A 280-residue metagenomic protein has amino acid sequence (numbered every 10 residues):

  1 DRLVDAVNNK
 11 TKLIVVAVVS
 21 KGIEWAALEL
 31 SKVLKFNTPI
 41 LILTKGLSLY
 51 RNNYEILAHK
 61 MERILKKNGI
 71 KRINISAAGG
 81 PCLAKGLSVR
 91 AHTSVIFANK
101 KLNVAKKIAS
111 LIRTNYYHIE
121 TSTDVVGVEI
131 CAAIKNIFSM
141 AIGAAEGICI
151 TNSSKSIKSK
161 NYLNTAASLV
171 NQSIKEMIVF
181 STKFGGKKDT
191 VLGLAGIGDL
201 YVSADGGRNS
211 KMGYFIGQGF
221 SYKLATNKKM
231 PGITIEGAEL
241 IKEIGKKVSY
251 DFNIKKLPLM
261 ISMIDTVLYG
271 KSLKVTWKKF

Functional and structural regions predicted by a protein language model:
D1-R90, I108: Rossmann-like NAD(P)(H) cofactor-binding subdomain of soluble oxidoreductases
S20-E24, I119-V125, M263: Glycine-rich anion/phosphate-binding loops
V33, K67-N74, H92-D189: Internal alpha-helical scaffold of NAD(P)-dependent oxidoreductase catalytic cores
L47, G79-L83, K101, T123-V128 (+4 more regions): Glycine-rich beta-alpha junction loops
M61-L65, S181, V248: Conserved hydrophobic residues forming the short capping helix/wall of the S-adenosyl-L-methionine
K135, I142-E146, I150, K160-N161 (+2 more regions): NAD(P)-dependent Rossmann-like dehydrogenase/reductase catalytic/cofactor-binding core
